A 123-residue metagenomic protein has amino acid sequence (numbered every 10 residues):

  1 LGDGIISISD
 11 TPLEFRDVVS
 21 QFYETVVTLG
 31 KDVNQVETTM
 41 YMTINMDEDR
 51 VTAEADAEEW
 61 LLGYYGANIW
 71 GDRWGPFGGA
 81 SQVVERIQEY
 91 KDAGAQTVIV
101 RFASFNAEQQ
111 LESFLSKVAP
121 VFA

Functional and structural regions predicted by a protein language model:
L1-A123: Active-site-adjacent structural elements that line small-molecule/cofactor binding pockets in enzymes
